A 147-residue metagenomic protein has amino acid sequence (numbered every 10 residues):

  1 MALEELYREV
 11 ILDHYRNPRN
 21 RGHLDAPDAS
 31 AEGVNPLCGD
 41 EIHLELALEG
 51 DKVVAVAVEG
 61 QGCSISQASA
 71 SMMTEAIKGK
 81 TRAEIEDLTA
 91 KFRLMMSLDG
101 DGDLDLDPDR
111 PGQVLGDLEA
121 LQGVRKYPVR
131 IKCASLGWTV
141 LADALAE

Functional and structural regions predicted by a protein language model:
M1-G22, K80-E147: C-terminal binding/interaction regions
R21-A55, E59-G60: Structured beta-strand/loop patches that form or line metal/cofactor-binding pockets in enzymes
C38, C63, C133: Functionally engaged cysteine thiol sites
I42, S71, K132: Active-site phosphate/pyrophosphate-handling residues
G60-Q67: Short, thiol/selenol-centered motifs that function as redox-active sites or metal-ligating centers
Q67-A68, D87: Alpha-helical macromolecular-interaction surfaces
S69-T81: Alpha-helical support elements that line or immediately flank enzyme active sites and cofactor-binding pockets
